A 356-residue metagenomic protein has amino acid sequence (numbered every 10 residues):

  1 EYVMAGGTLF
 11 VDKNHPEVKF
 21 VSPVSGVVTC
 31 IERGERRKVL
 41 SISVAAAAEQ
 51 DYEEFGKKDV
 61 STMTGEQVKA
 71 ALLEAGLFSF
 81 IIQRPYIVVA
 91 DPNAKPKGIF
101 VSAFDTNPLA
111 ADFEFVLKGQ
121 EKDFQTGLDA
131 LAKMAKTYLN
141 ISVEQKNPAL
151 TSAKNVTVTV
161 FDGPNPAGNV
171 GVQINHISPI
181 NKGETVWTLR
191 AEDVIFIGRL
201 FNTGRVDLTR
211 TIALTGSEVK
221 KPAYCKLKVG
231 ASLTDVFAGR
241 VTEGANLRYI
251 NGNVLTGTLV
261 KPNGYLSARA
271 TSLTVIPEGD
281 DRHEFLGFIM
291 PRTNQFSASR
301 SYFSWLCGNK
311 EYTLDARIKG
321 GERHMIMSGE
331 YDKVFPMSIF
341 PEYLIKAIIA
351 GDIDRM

Functional and structural regions predicted by a protein language model:
V3, L9-F10, V28, C225 (+1 more regions): Generic structural signal for buried aliphatic residues
V3-G6, H15-C30: Generic structural motif
A5-K13, A48-Y52: Glycine-/proline-rich flexible loop or hinge segments
V18, E32-M356: Buried, small/hydrophobic-residue-enriched core segments of structured protein domains
